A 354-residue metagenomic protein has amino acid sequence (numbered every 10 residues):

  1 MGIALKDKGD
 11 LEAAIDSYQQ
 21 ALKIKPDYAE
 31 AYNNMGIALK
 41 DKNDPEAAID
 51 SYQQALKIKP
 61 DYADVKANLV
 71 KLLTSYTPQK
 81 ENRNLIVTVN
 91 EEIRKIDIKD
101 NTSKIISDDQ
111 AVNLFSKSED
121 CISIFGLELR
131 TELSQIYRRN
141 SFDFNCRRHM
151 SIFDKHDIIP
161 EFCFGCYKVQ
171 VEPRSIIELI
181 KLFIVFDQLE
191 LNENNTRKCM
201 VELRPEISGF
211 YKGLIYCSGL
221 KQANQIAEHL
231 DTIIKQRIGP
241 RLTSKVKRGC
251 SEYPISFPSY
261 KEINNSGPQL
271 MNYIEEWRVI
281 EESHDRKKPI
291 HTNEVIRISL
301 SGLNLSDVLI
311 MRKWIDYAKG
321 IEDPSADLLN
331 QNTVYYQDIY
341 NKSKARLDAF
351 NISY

Functional and structural regions predicted by a protein language model:
I3-D7, E30-D41, D64-K71: Conserved alpha-helical positions within TPR/SEL1-like repeat arrays
A63-F183, K198-M200, S256-Y354: Charge-rich, low-complexity segments
S175-I176, Y216-N224: Helix N-cap motif at beta-to-alpha junctions
L182-F186, I226-K235: Short amphipathic alpha-helices in soluble, non-transmembrane regions that often serve as interface/regulatory elements
